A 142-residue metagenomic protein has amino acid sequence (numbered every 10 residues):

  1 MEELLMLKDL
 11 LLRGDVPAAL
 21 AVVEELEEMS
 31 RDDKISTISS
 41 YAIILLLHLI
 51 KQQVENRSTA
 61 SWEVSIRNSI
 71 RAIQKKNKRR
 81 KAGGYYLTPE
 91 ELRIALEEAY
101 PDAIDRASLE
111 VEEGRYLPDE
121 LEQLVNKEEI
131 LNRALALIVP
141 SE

Functional and structural regions predicted by a protein language model:
M1-S40, K51-E142: Surface/interface-facing alpha-helical segments and adjacent flexible terminal/loop regions used for partner/assembly
L45: Carbohydrate-associated surface elements
